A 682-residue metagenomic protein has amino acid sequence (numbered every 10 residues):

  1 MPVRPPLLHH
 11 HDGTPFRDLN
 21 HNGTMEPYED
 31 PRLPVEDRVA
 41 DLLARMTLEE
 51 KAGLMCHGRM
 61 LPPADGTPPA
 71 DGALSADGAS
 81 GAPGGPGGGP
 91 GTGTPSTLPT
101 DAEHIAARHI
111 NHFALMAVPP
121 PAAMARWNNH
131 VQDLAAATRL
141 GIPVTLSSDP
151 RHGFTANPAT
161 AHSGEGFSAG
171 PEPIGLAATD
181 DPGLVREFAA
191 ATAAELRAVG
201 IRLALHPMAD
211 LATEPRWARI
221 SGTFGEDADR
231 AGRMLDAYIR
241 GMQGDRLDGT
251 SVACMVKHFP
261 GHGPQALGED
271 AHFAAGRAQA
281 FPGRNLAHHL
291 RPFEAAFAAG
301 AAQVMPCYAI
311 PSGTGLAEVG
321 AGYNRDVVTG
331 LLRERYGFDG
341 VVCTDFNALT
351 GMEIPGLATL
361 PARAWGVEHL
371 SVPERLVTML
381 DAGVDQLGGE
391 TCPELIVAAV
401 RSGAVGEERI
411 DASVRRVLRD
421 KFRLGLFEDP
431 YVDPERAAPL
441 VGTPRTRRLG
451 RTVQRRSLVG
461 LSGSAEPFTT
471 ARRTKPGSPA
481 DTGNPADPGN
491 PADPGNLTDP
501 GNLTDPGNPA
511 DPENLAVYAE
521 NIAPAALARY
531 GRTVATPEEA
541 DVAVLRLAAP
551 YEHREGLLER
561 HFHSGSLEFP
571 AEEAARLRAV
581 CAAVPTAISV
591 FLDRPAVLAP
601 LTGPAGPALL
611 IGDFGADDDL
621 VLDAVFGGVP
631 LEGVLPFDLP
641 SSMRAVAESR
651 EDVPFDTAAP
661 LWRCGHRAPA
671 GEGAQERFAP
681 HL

Functional and structural regions predicted by a protein language model:
M1-A178, R186-E187, R197, R202-L205 (+3 more regions): N-terminal hydrophobic targeting/anchoring segments and the immediately downstream early-domain regions of hydrolases
M1-L19, D71-G78, A82-P90, P95-L98 (+6 more regions): C-terminal non-catalytic regions of proteins with extracellular/luminal or membrane-system context
T47, W127-R139, H162, D229-G389 (+3 more regions): Second-shell residues forming the walls of enzyme active-site clefts
E50-C56, N111-M116, I142-S148, H152-F154 (+16 more regions): Structural recognition of the beta-strand scaffold that forms the well-ordered cores of secreted hydrolase catalytic
T97-H104, A189-D210, I239-M242, V256 (+7 more regions): Structured alpha-helical segments in the cores of large, soluble enzyme domains
H104-A122, T213, F293-A321, A540-S564: Short acidic, glycine-rich surface-loop motifs adjacent to enzyme active sites
F113-V118, G164-G183, E214-M234, G268-A287 (+5 more regions): Glycine-rich tight-turn/loop motif centered on a GG-T
T223, V400, E408-I410, V414 (+1 more regions): Helix-enriched interaction subdomains in cytosolic or periplasmic regions, typified by TIR/SEFIR signaling/NADase cores
